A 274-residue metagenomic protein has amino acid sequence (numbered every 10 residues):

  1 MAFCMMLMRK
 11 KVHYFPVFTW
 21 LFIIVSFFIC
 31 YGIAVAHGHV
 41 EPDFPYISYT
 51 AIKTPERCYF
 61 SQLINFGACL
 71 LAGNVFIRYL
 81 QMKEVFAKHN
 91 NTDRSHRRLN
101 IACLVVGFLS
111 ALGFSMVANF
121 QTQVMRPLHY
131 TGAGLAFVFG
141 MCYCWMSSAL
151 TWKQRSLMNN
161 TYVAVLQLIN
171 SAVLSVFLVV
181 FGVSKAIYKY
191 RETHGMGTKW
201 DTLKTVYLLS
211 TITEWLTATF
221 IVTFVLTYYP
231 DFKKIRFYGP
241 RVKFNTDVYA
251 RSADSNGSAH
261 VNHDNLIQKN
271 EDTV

Functional and structural regions predicted by a protein language model:
M1, N90-S95, S171, F237-V274: Non-transmembrane, juxtamembrane loop and terminal tail segments of multi-pass eukaryotic membrane proteins
M1-V12, E41-Q62, N90-A102, Q121 (+2 more regions): Juxtamembrane membrane-interface segments at transmembrane-helix boundaries in membrane proteins
K11, D201, T205-A250: Structured partner-binding subdomains within large eukaryotic complex subunits
V17-G32, Q62-F76, I101-N119, T131-M146 (+2 more regions): Hydrophobic alpha-helical cores of multi-pass transmembrane domains in eukaryotic membrane proteins
I29-R57, M116-L135, L150-N160, G182-L209: Membrane-lumen (extracellular) interface motif
G32-A36, F76-K83, S148-S156, A186-Y190 (+1 more regions): Transmembrane-helix exit/juxtamembrane "anchor" motif
F66-N100, M116-Q123, S148-K153: Internal transmembrane alpha-helix with an interfacial aromatic "cap," most often the third helix
L157-R191, S210, F224, Y228-K234: Extended serine/threonine-enriched, polar tracts that run as long, contiguous segments within proteins
